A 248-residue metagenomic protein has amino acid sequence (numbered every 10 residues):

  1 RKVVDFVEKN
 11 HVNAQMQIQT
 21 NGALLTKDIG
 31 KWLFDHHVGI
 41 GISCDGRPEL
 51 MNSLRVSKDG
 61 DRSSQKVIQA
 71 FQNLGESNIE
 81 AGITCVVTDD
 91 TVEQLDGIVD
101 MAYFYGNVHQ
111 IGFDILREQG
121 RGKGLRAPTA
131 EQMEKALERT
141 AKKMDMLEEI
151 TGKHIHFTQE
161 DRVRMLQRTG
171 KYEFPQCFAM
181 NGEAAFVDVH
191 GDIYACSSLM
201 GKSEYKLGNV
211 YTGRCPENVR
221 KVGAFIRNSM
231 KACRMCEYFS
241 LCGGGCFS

Functional and structural regions predicted by a protein language model:
R1-I40, C44-L50, S57-Q69, C85-G97: Canonical radical SAM enzyme core domain
A23-L24, R47, T88-D90, E118 (+4 more regions): Short, solvent-exposed loop/turn segments at secondary-structure junctions
E49, S53-I68, Q72-Q176, M180: Radical SAM enzyme [4Fe-4S]-AdoMet core and its adjacent flexible, acidic and glycine-rich loops/tails across
Q132-Q167, I193, S197-G243: C-terminal accessory region of radical SAM enzymes
D188: Short, acidic, Ser/Thr-enriched surface-loop or helix-capping motifs
G245-S248: Short cysteine/histidine-rich zinc-coordinating motifs and their immediately flanking basic loops
